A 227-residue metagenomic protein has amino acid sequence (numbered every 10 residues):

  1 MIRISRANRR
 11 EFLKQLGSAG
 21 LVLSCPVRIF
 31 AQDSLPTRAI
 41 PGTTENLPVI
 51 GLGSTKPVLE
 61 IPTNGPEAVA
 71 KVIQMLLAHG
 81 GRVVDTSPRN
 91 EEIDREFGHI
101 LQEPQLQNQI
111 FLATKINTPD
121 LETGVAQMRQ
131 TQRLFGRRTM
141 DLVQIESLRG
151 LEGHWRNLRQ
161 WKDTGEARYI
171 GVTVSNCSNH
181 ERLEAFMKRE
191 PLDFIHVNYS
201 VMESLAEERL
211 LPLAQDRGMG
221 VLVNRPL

Functional and structural regions predicted by a protein language model:
I2-G20: N-terminal secretory signal peptides and thylakoid transit peptides that target proteins across membranes
P26-S54, P62-N64: C-terminal segment of N-terminal export signals and the immediately downstream linker at the start of the mature
I40, L52, V84, L112 (+5 more regions): Conserved, mostly hydrophobic/aromatic
P41-T44, G98-Q107, T131-G136, K162 (+1 more regions): Acidic (Asp/Glu)-rich catalytic clusters
T55-P66, K115-L121: Active-site mouth loops of central-metabolism enzymes
T63-L76, L121-L134, C177-A185: Short, acidic/polar
V125-Q144, Q160-T164: CE4/NodB-like, metal-dependent polysaccharide N-deacetylase domain that modifies extracellular/periplasmic N-acetylated
E146-L227: Beta/alpha (TIM)-barrel catalytic core signal, keyed to glycine-rich beta->alpha loops juxtaposed to Asp/Glu that bind
